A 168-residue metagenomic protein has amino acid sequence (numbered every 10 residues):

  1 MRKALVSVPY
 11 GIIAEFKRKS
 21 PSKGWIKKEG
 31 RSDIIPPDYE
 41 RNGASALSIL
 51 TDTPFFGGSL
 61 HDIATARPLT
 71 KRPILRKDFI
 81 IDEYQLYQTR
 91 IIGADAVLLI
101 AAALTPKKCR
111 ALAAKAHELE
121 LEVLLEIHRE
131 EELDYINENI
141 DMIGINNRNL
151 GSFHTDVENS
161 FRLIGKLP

Functional and structural regions predicted by a protein language model:
M1-I74, I81-E83, K115-M142, G151-S160: Conserved N-terminal beta1-alpha1 strand-loop-helix module at the mouth
G43, G93, L167: Conserved functional loop/turn residues at catalytic and ligand-binding sites
L50-T51, K77-D78, L99-A102, N146-R148: Short beta->alpha connector loops at strand-helix junctions that form conserved, small/polar/Pro-enriched
L86-A103, C109, K115: A short alpha/beta connector and helix-capping loop motif
I92-A101, V123-E130, N147-N149: Short secondary-structure transition/capping segments
